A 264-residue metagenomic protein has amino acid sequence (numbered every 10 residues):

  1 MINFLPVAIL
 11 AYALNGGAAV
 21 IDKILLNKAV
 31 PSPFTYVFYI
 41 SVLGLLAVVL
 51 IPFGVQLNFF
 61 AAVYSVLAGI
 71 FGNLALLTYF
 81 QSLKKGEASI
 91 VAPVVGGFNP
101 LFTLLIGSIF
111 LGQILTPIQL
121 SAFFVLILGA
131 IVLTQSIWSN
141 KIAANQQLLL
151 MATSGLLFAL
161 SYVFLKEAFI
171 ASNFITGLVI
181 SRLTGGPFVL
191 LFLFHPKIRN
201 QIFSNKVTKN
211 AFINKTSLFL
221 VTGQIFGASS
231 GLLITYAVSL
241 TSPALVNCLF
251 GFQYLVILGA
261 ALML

Functional and structural regions predicted by a protein language model:
M1-L264: Polytopic alpha-helical membrane proteins, predominantly small-molecule transporters/carriers
